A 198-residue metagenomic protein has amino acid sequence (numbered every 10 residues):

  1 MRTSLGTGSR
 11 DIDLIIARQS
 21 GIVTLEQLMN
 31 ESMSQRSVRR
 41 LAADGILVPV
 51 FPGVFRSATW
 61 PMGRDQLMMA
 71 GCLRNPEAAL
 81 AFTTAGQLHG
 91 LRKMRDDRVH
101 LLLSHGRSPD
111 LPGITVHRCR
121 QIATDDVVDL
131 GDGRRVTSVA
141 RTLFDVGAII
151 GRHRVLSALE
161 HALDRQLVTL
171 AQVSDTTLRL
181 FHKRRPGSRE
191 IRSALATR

Functional and structural regions predicted by a protein language model:
M1-E190: Short gly/ser-rich loop at a beta-strand->alpha-helix junction or flexible surface loop bordering the NTP-binding
S193-R198: A short, highly charged nucleic-acid-interacting micro-segment common to nuclease and nuclease-linked defense proteins
